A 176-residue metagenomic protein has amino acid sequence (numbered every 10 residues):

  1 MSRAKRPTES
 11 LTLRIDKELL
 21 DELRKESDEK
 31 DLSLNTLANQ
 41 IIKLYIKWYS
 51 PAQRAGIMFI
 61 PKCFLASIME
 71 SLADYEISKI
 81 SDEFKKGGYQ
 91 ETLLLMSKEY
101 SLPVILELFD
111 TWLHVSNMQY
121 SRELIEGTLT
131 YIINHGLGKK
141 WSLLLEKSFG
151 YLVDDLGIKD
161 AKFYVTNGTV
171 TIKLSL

Functional and structural regions predicted by a protein language model:
M1-I15, S27-D28: Short Lys/Arg-rich basic patches
E9-L11, L129, G168-T171: Short beta-strand micro-motifs in enzyme catalytic cores
E22, L32-A55: Short, basic amphipathic alpha-helical segments that act as recognition/interaction helices in nucleic-acid-binding
K62-Y131: An N-terminal amphipathic alpha-helical segment
V115-T166: Short, hydrophobic/π-rich interface segment
Y164-L176: C-terminal edge-of-domain segments
